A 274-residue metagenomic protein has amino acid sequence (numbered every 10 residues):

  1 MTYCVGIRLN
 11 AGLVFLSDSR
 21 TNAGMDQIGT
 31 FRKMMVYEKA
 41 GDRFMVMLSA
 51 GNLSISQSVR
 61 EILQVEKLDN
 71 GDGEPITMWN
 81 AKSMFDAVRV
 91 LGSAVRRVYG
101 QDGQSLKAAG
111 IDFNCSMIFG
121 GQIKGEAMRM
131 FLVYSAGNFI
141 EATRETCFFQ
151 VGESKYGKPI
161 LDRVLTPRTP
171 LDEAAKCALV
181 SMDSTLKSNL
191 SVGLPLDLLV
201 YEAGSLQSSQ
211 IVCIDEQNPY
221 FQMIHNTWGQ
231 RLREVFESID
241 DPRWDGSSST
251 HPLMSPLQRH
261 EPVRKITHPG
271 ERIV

Functional and structural regions predicted by a protein language model:
M1, I7-R8, Q27-I28, Y37-G41 (+4 more regions): Solvent-exposed alpha-helices and their adjacent loops that cap or buttress functional pockets in soluble metabolic
T2-R8, L13-L16, C115-Q122, F131 (+1 more regions): Short beta-strand scaffold segments in enzyme catalytic cores
C4-Q104, V151-T169, M223-V274: Conserved short S/T/G-enriched processing/targeting/catalytic segments and their helical context
L9-G12, A40-G41, Q122-E126, Y134-A136 (+1 more regions): Short acidic-glycine loop/turn motifs at beta-strand connectors
V90-F131: Active-site periphery "cap/insert" segments of enzyme catalytic domains
M128-T166, D172, C177-V180: Conserved mixed alpha/beta catalytic, RNA-binding, or beta-rich assembly cores of soluble enzyme, regulatory
L171-A203: Active-site/pore-lining binding-face segments in mid-to-C-terminal subdomains
C177, L199-S238: A hydrophobic, small-residue-rich beta->alpha segment in the mid-to-C-terminal subdomain of diverse proteins
